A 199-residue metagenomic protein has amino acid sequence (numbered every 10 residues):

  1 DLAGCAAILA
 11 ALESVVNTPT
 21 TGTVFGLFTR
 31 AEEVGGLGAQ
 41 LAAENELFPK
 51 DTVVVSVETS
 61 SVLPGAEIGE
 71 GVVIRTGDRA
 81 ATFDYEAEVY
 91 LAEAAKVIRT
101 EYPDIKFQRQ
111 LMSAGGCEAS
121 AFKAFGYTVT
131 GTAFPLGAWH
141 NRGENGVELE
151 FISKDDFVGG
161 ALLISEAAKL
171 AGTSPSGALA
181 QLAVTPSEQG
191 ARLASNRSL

Functional and structural regions predicted by a protein language model:
L2-G77, G115, A119: Acidic/histidine-rich catalytic neighborhood of metal-dependent amide-processing enzymes
V73-L199: Active-site-adjacent substrate-binding region of metalloamidase/peptidase-like peptide-processing proteins
